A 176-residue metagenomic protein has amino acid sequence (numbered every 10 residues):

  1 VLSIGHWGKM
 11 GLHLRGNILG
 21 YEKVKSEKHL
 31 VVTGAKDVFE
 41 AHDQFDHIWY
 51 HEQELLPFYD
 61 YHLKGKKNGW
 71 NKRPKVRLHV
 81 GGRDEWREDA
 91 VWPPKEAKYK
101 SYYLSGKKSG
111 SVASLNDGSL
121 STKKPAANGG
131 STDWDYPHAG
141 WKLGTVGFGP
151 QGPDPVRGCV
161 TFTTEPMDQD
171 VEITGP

Functional and structural regions predicted by a protein language model:
V1, E22: The feature captures the conserved acid-bearing segment of alpha/beta-hydrolase catalytic domains
S3-G5: Short beta-strand/loop motif that positions the catalytic acidic residue of the alpha/beta-hydrolase fold
W7-K9, A35-K36: Acidic beta-to-alpha connecting loop that harbors the catalytic carboxylate
M10-G16: Conserved alpha/beta-hydrolase "acid-adjacent" motif
H13, E40-A41: Extracytoplasmic/secreted cell-surface and envelope-processing proteins
I18-L19, P57: Active-site phosphate/pyrophosphate- and oxyanion-stabilizing loops and adjacent acidic/basic residues in soluble
V24-V38: Catalytic histidine neighborhood in serine/cysteine hydrolases with alpha/beta-hydrolase-type architecture
V38-F39, F45-P176: C-terminal, loop-rich substrate-recognition/catalytic regions characterized by aromatic stacking residues
